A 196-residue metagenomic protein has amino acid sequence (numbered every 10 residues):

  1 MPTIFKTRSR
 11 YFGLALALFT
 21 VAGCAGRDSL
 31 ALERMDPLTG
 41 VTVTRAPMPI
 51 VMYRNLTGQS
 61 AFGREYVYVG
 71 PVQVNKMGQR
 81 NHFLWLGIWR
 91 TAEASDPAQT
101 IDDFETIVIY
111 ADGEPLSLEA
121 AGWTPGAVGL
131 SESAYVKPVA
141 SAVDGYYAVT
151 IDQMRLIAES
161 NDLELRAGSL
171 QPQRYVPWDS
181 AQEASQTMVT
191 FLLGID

Functional and structural regions predicted by a protein language model:
P2-G13: Bacterial N-terminal signal peptides that target proteins for export
T20-G23: C-terminal motif of bacterial Sec signal peptides marking the signal peptidase cleavage site
A25-D28: Bacterial signal peptide processing site
L32-G58: Post-signal peptide N-terminal segment of mature Sec-exported envelope proteins
G87-A98: Short amphipathic, basic-aromatic surface patches that mediate peripheral association with negatively charged
A98-E105: Short coil-to-beta strand junction motifs in C2/discoidin
Y110-P115: Short strand-turn-strand beta-turns centered on an Asx-Gly dipeptide
W123-D196: Internal interaction segment
